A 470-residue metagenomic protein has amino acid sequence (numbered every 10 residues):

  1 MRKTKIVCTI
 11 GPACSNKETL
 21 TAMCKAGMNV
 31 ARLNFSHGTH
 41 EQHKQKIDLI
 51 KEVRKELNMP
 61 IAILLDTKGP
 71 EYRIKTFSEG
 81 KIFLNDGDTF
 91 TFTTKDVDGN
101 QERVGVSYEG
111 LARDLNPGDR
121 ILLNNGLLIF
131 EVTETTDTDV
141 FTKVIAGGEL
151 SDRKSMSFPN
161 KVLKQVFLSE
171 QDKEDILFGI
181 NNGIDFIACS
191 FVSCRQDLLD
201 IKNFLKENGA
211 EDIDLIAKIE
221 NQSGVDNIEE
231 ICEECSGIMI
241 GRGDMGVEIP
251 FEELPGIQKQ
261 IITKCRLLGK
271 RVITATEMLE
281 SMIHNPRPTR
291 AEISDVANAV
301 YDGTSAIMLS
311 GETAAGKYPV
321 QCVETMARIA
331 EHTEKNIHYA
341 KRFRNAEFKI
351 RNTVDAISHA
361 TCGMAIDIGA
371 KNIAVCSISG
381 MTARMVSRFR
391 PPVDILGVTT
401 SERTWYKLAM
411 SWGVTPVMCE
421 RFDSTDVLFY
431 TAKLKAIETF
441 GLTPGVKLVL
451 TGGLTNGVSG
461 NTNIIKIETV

Functional and structural regions predicted by a protein language model:
M1-V470: Non-catalytic helical/linker scaffolds that mediate oligomerization, partner binding, and domain coupling around large
